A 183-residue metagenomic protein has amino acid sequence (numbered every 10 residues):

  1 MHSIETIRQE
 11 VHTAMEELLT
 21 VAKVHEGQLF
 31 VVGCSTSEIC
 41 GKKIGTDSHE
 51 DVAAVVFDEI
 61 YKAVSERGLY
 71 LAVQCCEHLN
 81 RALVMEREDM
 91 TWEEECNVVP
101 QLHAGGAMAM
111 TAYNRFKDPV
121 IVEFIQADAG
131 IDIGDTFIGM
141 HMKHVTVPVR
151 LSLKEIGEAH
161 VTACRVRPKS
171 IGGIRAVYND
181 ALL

Functional and structural regions predicted by a protein language model:
M1-F30, E50-A63: N-terminal glycine-/serine-/threonine-rich phosphate-binding loop
M1-I4, G41-D51, E94-N97: Glycine-rich tight-turn/loop motif centered on a GG-T
E16, T20-K23, Y61-L69, Y113-I121 (+1 more regions): Generic secondary-structure signature for well-ordered alpha-helical cores
A22-V24, A104, R150-E155: Solvent-exposed alpha-helices and their adjacent loops that cap or buttress functional pockets in soluble metabolic
Q28-G33, L71-A72: Short glycine-rich phosphate-binding loop at a beta-alpha junction
I39-I44, S48-V55, K62-R81, A104: Active-site histidine-anchored catalytic micro-motif
R67-A129, G134: Ligand-binding beta-strand-loop-alpha-helix segment within the catalytic cores of soluble metabolic enzymes
N114-L183: Glycine-rich, aromatic-bearing surface loops/beta-hairpins
